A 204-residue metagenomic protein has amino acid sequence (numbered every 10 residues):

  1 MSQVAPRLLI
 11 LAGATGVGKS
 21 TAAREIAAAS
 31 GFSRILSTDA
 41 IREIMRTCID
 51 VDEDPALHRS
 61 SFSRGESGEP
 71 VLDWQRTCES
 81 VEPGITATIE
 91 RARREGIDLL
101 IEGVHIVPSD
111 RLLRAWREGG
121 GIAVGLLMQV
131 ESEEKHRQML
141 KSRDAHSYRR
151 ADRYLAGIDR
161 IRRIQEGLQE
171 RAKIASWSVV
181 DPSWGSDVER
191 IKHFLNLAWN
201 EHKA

Functional and structural regions predicted by a protein language model:
M1-P6: Phosphate-binding P-loop
L8-A28: Glycine-rich phosphate-binding P-loop
A27-T38: Post-Walker A helix-loop "phosphate-sensing" segment adjacent to the P-loop in P-loop NTPases
S33, E95-I101, I122-V124: Loop/turn-to-beta-strand initiation segments
R34, I44-I97: Conserved nucleotide-sensing/catalytic segment adjacent to the nucleotide-binding pocket in NTP-handling enzymes
V51-L57, R117-G120, R143-D144, A198-W199: Short, hinge-like loop/turn segments at secondary-structure boundaries
G120-G167: A glycine- and Lys/Arg-enriched "phosphate-lid" helix/loop adjacent to the NTP-binding pocket of small-molecule kinases
E166-A204: NTP-dependent small-molecule kinase module
